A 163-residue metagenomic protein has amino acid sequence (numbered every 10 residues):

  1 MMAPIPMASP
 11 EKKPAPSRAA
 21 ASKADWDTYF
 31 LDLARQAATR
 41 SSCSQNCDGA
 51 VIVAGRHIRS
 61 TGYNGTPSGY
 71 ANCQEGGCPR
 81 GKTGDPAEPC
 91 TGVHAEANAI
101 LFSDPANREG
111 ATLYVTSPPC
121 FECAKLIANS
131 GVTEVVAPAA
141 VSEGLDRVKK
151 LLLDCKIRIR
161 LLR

Functional and structural regions predicted by a protein language model:
M1-R163: Zinc-dependent deaminase catalytic domain
